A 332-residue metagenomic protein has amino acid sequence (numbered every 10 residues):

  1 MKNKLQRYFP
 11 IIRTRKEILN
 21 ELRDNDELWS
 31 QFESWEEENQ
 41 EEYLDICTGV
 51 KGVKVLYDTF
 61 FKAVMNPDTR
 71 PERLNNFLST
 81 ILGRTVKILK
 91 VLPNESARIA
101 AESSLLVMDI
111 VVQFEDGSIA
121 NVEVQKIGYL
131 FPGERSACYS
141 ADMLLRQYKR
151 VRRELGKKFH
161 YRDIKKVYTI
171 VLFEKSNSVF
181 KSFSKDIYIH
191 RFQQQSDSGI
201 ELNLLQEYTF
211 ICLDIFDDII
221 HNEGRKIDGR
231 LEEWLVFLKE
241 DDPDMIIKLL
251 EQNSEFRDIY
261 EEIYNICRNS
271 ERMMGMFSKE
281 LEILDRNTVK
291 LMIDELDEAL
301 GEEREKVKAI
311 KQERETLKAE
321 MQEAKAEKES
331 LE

Functional and structural regions predicted by a protein language model:
M1-E207: Accessory alpha/beta interaction modules
K2-K51, A120-Q125, V236-E332: Short, charged alpha-helical interaction segments and adjacent helix-coil junctions
K54-L56, F210-D214, F237-D242: Short acidic (Asp/Glu) and glycine-rich catalytic loops that position anionic groups and cofactors
Y57-M65, L155, D217-E223, M245-L249 (+1 more regions): Short hinge/gating elements
A97-S104, I220-N222, D258-I259: Short, solvent-exposed polar/charged micro-motifs at secondary-structure junctions
K158-Y161, Y168, S178, I215-D217 (+3 more regions): Selected N-terminal structured segments and early membrane-anchoring regions
K181-F183, I220-R225, G275-M276: Short conserved micro-motifs at the rims of enzyme active sites and ligand-binding pockets
D197-L235: Extended serine/threonine-enriched, polar tracts that run as long, contiguous segments within proteins
